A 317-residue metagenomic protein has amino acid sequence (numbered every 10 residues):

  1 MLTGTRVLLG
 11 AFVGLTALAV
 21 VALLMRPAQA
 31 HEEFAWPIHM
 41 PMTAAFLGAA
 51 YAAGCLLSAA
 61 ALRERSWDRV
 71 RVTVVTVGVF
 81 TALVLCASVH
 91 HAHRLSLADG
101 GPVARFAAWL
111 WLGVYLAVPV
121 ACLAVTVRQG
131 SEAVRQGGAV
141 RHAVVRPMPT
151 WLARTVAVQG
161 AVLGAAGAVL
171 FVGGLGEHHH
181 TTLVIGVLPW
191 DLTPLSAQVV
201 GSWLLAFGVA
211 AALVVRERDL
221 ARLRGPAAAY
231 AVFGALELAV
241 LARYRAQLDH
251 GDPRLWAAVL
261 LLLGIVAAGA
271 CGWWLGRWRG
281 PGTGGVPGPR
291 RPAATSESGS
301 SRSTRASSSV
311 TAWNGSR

Functional and structural regions predicted by a protein language model:
M1-T76, S88, A104-A107, H179-P189 (+4 more regions): An N-terminus-focused feature that recognizes amino-terminal "leader" regions
L2-V21, V134, G138-L220: Surface-exposed interaction/gating patches
F12, V74-V84, P149-V162, A227-E237: Transmembrane alpha-helical segments of multi-pass membrane proteins
M25-E32, V89-D99, L170-T181, A242-D249: Juxtamembrane "helix-exit" motif on the non-cytosolic side of transmembrane helices
M42-A59, V79, L195-V215, V232: Core segments of alpha-helical transmembrane spans in multipass integral membrane proteins
A53-V134, L236, V240, H250-R279: Hydrophobic, ordered structural segments
A197, G201-G284: C-terminal transmembrane-bundle signature of multipass membrane proteins, characterized by strong activation on
T295-R317: Low-acidity, Ser/Thr- and Arg-rich intrinsically disordered low-complexity segments
